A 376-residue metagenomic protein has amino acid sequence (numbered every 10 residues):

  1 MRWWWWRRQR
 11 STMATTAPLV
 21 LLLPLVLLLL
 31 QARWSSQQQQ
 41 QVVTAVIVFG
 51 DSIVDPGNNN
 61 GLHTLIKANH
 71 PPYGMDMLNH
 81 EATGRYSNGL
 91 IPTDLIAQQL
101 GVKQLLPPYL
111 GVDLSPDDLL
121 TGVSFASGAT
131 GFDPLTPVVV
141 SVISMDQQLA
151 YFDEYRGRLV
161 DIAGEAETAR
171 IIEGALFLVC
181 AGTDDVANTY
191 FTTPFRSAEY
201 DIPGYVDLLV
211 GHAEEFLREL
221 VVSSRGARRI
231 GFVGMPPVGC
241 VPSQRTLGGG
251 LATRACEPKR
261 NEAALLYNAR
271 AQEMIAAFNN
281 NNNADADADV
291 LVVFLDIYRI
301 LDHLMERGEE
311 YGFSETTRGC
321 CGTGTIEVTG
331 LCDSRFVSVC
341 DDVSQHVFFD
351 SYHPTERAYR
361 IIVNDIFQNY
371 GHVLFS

Functional and structural regions predicted by a protein language model:
R2-S376: Conserved active-site regions of diverse hydrolases
